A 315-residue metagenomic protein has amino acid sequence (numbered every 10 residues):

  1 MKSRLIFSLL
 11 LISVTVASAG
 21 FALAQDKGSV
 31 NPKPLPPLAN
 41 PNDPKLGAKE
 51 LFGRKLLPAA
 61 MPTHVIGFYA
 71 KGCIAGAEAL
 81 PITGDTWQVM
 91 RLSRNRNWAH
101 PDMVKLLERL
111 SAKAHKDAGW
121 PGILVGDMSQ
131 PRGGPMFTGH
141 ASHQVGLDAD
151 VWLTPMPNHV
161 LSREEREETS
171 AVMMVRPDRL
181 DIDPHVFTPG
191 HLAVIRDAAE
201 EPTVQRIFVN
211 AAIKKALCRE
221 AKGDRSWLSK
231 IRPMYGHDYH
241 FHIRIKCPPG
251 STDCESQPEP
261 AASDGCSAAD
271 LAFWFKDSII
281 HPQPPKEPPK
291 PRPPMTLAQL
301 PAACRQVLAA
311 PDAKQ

Functional and structural regions predicted by a protein language model:
M1-L9: Bacterial N-terminal signal peptides that target proteins for export
S8-S18: Bacterial N-terminal signal peptides
S18-A24: Sec/Tat signal peptide C-region and signal peptidase I cleavage site
Q25-N42, E164-Q315: Catalytic cores and adjacent binding grooves of peptidoglycan-active enzymes
K27-T63: Solvent-exposed N-terminal domain segments of exported/luminal and surface proteins
L38, F52-R54, L106-T138, F208-K230: Extended, low-complexity, intrinsically disordered C-terminal regulatory tails of eukaryotic serine/threonine kinases
L57-V125, F187-D197, E201-V204: Active-site acidic/histidine clusters and adjacent loop/turn architecture that either coordinate catalytic ions
Q130-P184, I243: Acidic/His-rich structured neighborhood in mature extracellular/periplasmic domains
